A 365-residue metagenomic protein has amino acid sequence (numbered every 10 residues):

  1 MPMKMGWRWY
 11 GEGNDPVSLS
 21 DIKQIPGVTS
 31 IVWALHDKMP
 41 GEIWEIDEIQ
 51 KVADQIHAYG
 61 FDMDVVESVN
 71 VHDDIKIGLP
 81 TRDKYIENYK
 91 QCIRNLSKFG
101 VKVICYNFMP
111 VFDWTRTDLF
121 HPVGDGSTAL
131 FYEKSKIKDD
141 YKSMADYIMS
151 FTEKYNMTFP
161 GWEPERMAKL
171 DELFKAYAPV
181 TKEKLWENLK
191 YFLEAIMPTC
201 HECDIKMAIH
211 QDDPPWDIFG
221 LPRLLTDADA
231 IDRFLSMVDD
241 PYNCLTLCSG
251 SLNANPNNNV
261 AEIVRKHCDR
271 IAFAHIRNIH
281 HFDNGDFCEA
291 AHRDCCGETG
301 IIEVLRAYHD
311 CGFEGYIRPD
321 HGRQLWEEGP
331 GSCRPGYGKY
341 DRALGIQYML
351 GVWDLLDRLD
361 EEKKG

Functional and structural regions predicted by a protein language model:
M1-G6, G11-G13, D54-H57, D74-G78 (+6 more regions): Histidine-acidic metal/acid-base catalytic patches
G11-H36, Q55-Y59, N95-I104: Catalytic domains of carbohydrate-active enzymes, especially glycoside hydrolases
V28-A34, D64-V66, Y106, I209 (+2 more regions): Non-cysteine beta-strand/loop elements that form the S-adenosyl-L-methionine
A34-Q50, F219: Glycine-rich, proline-tolerant flexible connector loops at the mouths of alpha/beta enzymes
H36-D37, N70, P110-V111, P214 (+1 more regions): Conserved beta-strand edge residues that scaffold enzyme active sites
E45-S68, Y85: An N-terminal, globular interaction/scaffold subdomain
V65-F99, V103-P122, S127, K134-A145: Acidic/aromatic-lined carbohydrate-recognition and catalytic surfaces of CAZymes acting on diverse glycans
V111-N188: Extended, charge-rich helix/loop segments that form flexible, surface "patches" used to engage negatively charged
